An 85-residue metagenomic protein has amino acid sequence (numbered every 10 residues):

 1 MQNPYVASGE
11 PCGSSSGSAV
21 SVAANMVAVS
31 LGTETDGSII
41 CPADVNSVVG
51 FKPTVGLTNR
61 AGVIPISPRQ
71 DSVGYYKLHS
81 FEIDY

Functional and structural regions predicted by a protein language model:
M1-D84: Short glycine/serine-rich loop segments
